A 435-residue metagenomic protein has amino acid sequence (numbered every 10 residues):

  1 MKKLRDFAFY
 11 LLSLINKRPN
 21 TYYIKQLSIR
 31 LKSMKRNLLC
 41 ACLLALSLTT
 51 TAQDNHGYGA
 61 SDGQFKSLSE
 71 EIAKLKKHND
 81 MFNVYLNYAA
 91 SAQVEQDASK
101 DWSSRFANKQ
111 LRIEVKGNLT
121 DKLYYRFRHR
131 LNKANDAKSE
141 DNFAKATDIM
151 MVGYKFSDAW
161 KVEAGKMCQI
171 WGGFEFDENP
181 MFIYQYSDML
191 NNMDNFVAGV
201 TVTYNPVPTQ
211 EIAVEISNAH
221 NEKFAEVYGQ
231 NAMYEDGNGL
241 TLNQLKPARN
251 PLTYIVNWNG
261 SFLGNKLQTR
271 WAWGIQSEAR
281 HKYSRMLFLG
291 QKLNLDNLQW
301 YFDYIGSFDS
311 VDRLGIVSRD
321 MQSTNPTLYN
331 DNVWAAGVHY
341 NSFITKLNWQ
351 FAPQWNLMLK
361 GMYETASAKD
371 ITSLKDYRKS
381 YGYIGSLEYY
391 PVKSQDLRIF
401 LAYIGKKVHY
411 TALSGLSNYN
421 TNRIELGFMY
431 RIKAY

Functional and structural regions predicted by a protein language model:
A52-Y88, E95-D97, W102, P391-F400 (+2 more regions): Outer-membrane beta-barrel biogenesis signature
I72-V94, K100-E222, G260-F262: Outer membrane beta-barrel
L86-V94, F127-L131, A164-K166, V214-N218 (+5 more regions): Transmembrane beta-barrel strands of outer-membrane/channel proteins
S91-Q96, K138, K161-N195, Y301-Q354 (+2 more regions): Outer-membrane beta-barrel translocator/channel fold
W102-K109, F143-D148, D194-A198, N250-Y254 (+4 more regions): Residues that define the transmembrane beta-barrel architecture of outer-membrane proteins
D121-Y125, A159-V162, T209-A213, F262-T269 (+4 more regions): Repeated loop/turn-to-beta-strand initiation elements of outer-membrane beta-barrel proteins
D136, K155-V162, N192-W349: Signature for the C-terminal beta-barrel architecture of outer-membrane proteins
N420-Y435: Outer-membrane beta-barrel "beta-signal"
